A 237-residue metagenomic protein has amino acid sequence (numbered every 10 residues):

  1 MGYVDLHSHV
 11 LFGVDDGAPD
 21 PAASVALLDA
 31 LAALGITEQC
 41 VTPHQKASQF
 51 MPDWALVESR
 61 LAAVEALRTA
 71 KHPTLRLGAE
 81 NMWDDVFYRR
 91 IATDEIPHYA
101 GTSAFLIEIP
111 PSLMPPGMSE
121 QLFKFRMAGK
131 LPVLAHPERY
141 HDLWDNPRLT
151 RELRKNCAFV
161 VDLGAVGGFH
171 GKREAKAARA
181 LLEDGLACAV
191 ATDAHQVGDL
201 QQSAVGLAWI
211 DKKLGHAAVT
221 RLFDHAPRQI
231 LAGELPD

Functional and structural regions predicted by a protein language model:
M1-K71: An N-terminally biased module of ancient metal coordination in phosphate/nucleic-acid-related enzymes
Y3-L6, Q39-T42, R76-E80, V133-A135 (+2 more regions): Active-site neighborhood of phospho(di)ester-bond hydrolases with catalytic His/Asp-centered motifs
A23-L27, R60-V64, Q121, L149-L153 (+2 more regions): A general structural detector for well-ordered alpha-helical segments in enzyme core domains, enriched
A32, R126, L182-E183: Non-catalytic positions within long, well-ordered alpha-helices that form the structural scaffold/packing of enzyme
K46-Q49, M82-D84, R139-L143, V166-F169 (+1 more regions): Active-site environment of divalent metal-dependent phosphoester hydrolases
M51-V160: Extended substrate/RNA-proximal surfaces in nucleic-acid metabolism proteins
L186-Q202: Short acidic/histidine-rich active-site segments
A204, A208-D237: Mid-to-C-terminal alpha-helical segments outside catalytic/metal-binding sites
